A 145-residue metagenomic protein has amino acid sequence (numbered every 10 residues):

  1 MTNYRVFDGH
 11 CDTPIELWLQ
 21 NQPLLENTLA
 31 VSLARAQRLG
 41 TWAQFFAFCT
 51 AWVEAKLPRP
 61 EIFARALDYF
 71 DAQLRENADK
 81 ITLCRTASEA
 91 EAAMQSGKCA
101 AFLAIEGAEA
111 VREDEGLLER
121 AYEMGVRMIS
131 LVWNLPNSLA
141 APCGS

Functional and structural regions predicted by a protein language model:
M1-S145: N-terminal hydrophobic targeting/anchoring segments and the immediately downstream early-domain regions of hydrolases
